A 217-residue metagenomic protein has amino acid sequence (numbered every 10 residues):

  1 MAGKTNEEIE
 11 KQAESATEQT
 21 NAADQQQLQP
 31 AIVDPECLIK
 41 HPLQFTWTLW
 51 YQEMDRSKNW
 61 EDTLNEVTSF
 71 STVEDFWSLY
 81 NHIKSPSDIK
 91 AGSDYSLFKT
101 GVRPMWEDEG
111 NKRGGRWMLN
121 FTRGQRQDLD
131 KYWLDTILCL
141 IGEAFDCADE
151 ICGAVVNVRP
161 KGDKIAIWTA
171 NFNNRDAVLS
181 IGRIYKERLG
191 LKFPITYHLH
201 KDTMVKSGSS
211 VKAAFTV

Functional and structural regions predicted by a protein language model:
M1-V33, L38-Q44, L189-L191, K206-V217: Long, polar low-complexity intrinsically disordered regions
E36, E61-S69, V205-S209: Segments that shape or occlude catalytic/ligand-binding pockets
K40-E61: Short aromatic-glycine-(Arg/Gly/Cys) micro-motifs in beta-strand/loop hairpins
L43-W47, T63-E66, R113-W117, E150-C152 (+1 more regions): Core residues of folded domains in eukaryotic genome-function proteins
Y51-E53, S71-E74, Y80, G101 (+4 more regions): Residues that form ligand- and interface-recognition hot spots within folded domains
E61-P86, L119: Extended catalytic/binding region for NAD+/ADP-ribose chemistry, centered on the ART fold
A91-N157: Amphipathic alpha-helical interface segments within eukaryotic helical scaffold and small GTPase-regulatory domains
D128-L129, W133-V217: Intrinsically disordered, low-complexity, Lys/Arg-biased terminal tails
